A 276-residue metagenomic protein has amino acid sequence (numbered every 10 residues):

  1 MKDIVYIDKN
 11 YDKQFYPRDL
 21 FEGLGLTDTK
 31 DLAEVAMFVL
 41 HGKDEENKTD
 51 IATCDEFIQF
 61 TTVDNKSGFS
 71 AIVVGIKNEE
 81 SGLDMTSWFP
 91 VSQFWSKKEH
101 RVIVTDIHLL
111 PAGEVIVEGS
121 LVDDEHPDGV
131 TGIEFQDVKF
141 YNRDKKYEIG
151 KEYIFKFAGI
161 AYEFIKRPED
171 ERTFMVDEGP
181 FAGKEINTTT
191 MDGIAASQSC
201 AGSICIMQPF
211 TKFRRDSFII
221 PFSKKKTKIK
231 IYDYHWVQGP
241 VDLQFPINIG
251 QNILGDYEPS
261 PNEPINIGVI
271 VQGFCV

Functional and structural regions predicted by a protein language model:
M1-L40: N-terminal alpha-helical "arm" segments
Y11-K13, E263-V276: Short, charged beta-turn/beta-strand-edge "cap" motif at the junction between a beta-strand and an adjacent loop
H41-R214: Long, hydrophobic alpha/beta structural blocks
V122-V130, F135, K212-I247: OB-fold (S1/OB) nucleic-acid-binding surfaces
D177-E178, P246-G250, G268: Helix N-cap / beta->alpha transition motif
P240, G250-N252, G273: Cys/His-clustered metal-coordination modules, chiefly Zn-binding fingers
Q251-I267: Short nucleic-acid-contacting surface segments enriched for D/E, G, S/T with interspersed K/R
